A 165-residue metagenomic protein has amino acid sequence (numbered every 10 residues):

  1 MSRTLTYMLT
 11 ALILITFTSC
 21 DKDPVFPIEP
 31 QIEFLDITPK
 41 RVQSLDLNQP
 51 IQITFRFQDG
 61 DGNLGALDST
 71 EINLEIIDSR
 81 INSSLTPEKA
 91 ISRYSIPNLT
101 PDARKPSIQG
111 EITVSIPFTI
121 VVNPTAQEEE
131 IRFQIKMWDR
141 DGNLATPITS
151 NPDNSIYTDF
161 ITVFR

Functional and structural regions predicted by a protein language model:
M1-T6: Positively charged n-region of N-terminal signal peptides that target proteins for export
L9-L14: Hydrophobic helical h-region of N-terminal Sec-dependent signal peptides in bacterial secretory/periplasmic proteins
I15-S19: C-terminal motif of bacterial Sec signal peptides marking the signal peptidase cleavage site
D21-P24: Bacterial signal peptide processing site
E29-R165: First exposed extracellular module after export/assembly in secreted or surface-exposed proteins
